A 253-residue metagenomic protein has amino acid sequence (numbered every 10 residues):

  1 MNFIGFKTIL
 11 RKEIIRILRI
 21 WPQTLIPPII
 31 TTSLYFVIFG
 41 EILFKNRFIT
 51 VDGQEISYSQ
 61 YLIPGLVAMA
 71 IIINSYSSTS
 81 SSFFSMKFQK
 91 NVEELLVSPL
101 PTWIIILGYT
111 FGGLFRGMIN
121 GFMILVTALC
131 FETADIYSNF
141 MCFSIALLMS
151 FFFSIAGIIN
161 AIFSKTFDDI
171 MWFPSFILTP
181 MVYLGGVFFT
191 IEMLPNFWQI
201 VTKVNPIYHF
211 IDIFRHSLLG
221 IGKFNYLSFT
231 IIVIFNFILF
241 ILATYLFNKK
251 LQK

Functional and structural regions predicted by a protein language model:
M1-I136, S144-K253: Hydrophobic transmembrane alpha-helices and immediately adjacent juxtamembrane helices of multi-pass inner-membrane
